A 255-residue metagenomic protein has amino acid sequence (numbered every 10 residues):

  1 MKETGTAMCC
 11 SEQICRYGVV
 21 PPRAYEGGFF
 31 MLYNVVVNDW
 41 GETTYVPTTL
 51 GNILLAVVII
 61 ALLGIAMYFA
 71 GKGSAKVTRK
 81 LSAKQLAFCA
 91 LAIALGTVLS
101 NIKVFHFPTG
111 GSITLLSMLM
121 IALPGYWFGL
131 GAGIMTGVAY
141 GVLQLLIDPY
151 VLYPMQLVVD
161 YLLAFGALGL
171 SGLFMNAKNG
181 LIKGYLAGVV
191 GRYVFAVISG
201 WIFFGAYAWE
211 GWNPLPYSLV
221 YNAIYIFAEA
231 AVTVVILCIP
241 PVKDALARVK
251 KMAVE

Functional and structural regions predicted by a protein language model:
Q13-Y17, P22-L50: Short, strongly hydrophobic alpha-helical membrane anchors
N34, W40-G41, S100-I113, V138-L173 (+1 more regions): Interfacial aromatic-anchored transmembrane helix boundaries in multi-pass membrane proteins
G41-L55, K80-L81, T109-L115, Y153-V159 (+1 more regions): Interfacial loop-to-helix junctions that mark the boundaries of transmembrane helices in multi-pass membrane
P47-T49, P214-V232: Individual transmembrane alpha-helices with interfacial aromatic-anchor signatures
N52-L123: Hydrophobic transmembrane alpha-helices
L115-G133, L170-S171: Generic transmembrane alpha-helix motif of multi-pass integral membrane proteins
N176-V194, A253-E255: Internal alpha-helical transmembrane segments of multi-pass membrane proteins
A245-E255: Short, charged juxtamembrane terminal tails flanking transmembrane helices
